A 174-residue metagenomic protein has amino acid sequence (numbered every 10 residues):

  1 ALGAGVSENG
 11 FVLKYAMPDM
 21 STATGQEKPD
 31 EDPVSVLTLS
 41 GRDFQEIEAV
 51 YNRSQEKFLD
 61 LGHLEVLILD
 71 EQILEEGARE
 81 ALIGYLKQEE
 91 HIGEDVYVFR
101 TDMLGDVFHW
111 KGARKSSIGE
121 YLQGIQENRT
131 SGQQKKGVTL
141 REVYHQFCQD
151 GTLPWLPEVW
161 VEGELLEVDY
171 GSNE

Functional and structural regions predicted by a protein language model:
A1-E174: Membrane-proximal alpha-helical signals and transmembrane carboxylates
